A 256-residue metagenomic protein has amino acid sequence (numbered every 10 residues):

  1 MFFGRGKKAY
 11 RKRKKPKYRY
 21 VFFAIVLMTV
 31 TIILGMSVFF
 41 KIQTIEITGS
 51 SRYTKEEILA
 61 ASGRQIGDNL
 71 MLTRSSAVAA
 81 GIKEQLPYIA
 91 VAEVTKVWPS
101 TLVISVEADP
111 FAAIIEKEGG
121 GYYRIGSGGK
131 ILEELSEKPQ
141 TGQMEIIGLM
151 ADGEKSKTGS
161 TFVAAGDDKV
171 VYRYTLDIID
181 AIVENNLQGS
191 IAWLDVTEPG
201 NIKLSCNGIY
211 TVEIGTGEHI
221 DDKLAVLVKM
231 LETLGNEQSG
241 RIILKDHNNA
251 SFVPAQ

Functional and structural regions predicted by a protein language model:
F2-I33, E57, A61, G67-N69 (+1 more regions): Charged, solvent-exposed interaction patches on well-folded alpha/beta domains that mediate macromolecular contacts
F22, T29-S50: Aromatic-capped interface at the extracytoplasmic side of an N-terminal signal-anchor transmembrane helix
Y53-E84: Short extracytoplasmic
E84-L86, I114: Structural recognition of beta-strand segments within beta-rich domains
